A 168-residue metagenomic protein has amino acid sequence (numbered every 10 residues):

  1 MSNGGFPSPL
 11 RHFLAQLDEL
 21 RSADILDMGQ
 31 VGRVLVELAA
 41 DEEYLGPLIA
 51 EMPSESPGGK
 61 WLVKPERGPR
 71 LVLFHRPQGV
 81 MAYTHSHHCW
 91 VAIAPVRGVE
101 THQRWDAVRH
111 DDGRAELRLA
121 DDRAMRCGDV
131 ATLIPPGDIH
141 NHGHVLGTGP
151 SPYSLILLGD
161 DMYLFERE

Functional and structural regions predicted by a protein language model:
M1-A15, S151-E168: Long, solvent-exposed, polar/charged low-complexity segments
M1-E43: N-terminal leader/capping segments at the start of a protein or of a new domain
A50-Q78, V130: A short glycine-rich, His/Asp/Glu-containing loop-to-beta-strand
V72-S86, I134-G137: Conserved short histidine dyad/triad with adjacent acidic residue
H75-P77, H87-D106, L157-D160: Short, conserved beta-strand element in jelly-roll/cupin
H85-H88, V145-G147: Short glycine/proline-enriched turns and hinge-like loops at secondary-structure junctions
A92, A107-H140: Short acidic-glycine-tyrosine-enriched beta hairpin
R126-C127, P135-D161: Ligand-binding loop in jelly-roll beta-barrel domains
